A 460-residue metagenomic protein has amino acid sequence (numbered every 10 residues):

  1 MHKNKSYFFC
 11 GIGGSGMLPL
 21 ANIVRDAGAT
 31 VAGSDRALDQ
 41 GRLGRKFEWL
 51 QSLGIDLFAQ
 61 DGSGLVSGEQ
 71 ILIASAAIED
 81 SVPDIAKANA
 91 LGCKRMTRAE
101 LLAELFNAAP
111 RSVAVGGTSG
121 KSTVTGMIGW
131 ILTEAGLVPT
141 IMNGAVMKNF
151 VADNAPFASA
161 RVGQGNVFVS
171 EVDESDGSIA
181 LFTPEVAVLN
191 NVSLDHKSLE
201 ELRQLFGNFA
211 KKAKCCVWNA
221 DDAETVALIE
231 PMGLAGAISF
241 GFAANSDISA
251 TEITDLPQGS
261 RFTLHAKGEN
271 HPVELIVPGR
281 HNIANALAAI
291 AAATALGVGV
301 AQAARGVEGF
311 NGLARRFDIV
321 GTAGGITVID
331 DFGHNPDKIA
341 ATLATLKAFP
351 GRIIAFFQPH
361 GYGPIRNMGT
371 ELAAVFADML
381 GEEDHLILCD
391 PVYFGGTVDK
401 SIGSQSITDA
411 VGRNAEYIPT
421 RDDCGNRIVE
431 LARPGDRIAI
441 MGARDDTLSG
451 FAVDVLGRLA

Functional and structural regions predicted by a protein language model:
M1-L57, G68-L72, A90-C93, M232-G236 (+4 more regions): ATP-dependent carboxylate-amine ligase
Y7-F9, I23, A99-N149: Walker A (P-loop) phosphate-binding motif
F9, A74, V115-G117, V169 (+1 more regions): Hydrophobic Val/Ile/Leu positions in short beta-strands of Rossmann-like dinucleotide-binding domains
P19-L20, D84, V124-I128, V455: Hydrophobic residues within alpha-helices that form the first helical element adjacent to the glycine-rich loop
T30-D35, T140-M142, V169, S239: Short beta-strand "acidic-cap" motif of Rossmann-like dinucleotide-binding folds
E48-Q51, F58, S63-A74, I78-T97 (+7 more regions): Acidic, Mg2+-coordinating active-site environments of NTP-dependent enzymes
A77-E79, G120, E174-G177, S193-D195 (+4 more regions): Short glycine-rich anion-binding loops that position phosphate/pyrophosphate groups of nucleotides and phosphorylated
A160-L189, S193: Conserved nucleotide-sensing/catalytic segment adjacent to the nucleotide-binding pocket in NTP-handling enzymes
